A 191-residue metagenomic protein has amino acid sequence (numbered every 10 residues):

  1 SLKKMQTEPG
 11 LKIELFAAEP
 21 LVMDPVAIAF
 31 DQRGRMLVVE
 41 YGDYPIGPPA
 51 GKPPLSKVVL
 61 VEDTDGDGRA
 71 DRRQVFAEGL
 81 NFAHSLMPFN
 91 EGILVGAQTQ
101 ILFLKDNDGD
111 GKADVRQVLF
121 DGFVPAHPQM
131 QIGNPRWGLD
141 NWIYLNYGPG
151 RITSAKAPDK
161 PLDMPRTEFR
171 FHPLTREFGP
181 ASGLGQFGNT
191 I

Functional and structural regions predicted by a protein language model:
S1-I191: Beta-propeller domains with acidic blade repeats across secreted/periplasmic ectodomains and cytosolic WD/CNH propellers
